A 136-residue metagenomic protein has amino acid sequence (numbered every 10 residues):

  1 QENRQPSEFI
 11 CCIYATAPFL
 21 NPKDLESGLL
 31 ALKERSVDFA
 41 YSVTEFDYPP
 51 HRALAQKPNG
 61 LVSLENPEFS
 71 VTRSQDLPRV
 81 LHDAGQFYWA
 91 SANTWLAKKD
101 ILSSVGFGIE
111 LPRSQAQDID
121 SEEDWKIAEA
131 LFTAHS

Functional and structural regions predicted by a protein language model:
Q1-N3: Glycine/small-residue-rich loop that forms an oxyanion/phosphate-binding "nest" at active or ligand-binding sites
Q5, P18-V105, E110: Conserved core of the sugar-phosphate nucleotidyltransferase
I10: Short aromatic/hydrophobic "clamp" motif used to bind/position activated sugar donors
I13: Catalytic metal- and UDP-sugar-binding loop of GT-A-like glycosyltransferases, i.e., residues flanking the conserved
G108-E110, Q115-S136: Hydrophobic helical membrane-anchoring modules
